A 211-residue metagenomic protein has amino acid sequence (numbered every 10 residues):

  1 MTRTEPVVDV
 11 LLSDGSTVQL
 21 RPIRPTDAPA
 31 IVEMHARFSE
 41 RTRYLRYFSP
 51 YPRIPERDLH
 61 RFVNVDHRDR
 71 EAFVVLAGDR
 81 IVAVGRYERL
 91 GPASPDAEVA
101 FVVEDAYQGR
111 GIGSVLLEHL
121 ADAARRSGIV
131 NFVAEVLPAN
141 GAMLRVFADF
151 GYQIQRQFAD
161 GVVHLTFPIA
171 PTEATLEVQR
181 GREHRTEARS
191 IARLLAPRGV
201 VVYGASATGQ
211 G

Functional and structural regions predicted by a protein language model:
M1-R193, P197, Y203-S206: Long, contiguous binding/interaction regions
G209-G211: Glycine-rich phosphate/diphosphate-binding loop of Rossmann-like nucleotide-binding domains
